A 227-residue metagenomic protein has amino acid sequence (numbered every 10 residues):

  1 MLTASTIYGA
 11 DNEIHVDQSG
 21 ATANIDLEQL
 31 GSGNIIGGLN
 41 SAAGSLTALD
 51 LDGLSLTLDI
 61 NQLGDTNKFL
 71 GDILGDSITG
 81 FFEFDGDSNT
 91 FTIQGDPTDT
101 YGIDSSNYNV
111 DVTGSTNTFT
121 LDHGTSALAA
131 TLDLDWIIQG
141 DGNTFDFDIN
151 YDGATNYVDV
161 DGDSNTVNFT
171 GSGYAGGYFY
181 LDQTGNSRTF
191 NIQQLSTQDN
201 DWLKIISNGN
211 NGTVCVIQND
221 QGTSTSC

Functional and structural regions predicted by a protein language model:
L2-C227: Long, low-complexity, polar and repeat-rich extracellular regions of very large Gram-negative surface proteins
